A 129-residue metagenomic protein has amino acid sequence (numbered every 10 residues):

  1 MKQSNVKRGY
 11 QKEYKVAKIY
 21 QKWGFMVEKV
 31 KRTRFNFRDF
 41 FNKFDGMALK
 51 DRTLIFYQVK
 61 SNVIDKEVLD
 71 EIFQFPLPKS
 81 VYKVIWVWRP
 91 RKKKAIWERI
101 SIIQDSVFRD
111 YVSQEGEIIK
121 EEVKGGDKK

Functional and structural regions predicted by a protein language model:
M1-R34: Acidic-basic catalytic patches of nuclease active cores, encompassing PD-(D/E)XK and other metal-cofactor nuclease
K7, V68-L69, L77-K129: Domain-level recognition of nuclease-like catalytic cores that cleave nucleotide substrates
Y20, G46-V63: Conserved catalytic cores of phosphodiester-cleaving nucleases, focusing on short active-site segments
Y20-Q21, P76-P78: A generic structural signal for well-ordered alpha-helical segments
M26-D51: Active-site metal-binding core of divalent-cation-utilizing nuclease and nuclease-like domains
E28, Q74-L77: Surface-exposed substrate-engagement region within the catalytic domains of secreted or surface-exposed extracellular
E28, Y57, V84-W86: Hydrophobic/aromatic beta-strand patches that form the interior of the parallel beta-sheet core in alpha/beta enzyme
R38, I55-Q74: Active-site-adjacent loop/helix micro-motif of nuclease/hydrolase catalytic cores
